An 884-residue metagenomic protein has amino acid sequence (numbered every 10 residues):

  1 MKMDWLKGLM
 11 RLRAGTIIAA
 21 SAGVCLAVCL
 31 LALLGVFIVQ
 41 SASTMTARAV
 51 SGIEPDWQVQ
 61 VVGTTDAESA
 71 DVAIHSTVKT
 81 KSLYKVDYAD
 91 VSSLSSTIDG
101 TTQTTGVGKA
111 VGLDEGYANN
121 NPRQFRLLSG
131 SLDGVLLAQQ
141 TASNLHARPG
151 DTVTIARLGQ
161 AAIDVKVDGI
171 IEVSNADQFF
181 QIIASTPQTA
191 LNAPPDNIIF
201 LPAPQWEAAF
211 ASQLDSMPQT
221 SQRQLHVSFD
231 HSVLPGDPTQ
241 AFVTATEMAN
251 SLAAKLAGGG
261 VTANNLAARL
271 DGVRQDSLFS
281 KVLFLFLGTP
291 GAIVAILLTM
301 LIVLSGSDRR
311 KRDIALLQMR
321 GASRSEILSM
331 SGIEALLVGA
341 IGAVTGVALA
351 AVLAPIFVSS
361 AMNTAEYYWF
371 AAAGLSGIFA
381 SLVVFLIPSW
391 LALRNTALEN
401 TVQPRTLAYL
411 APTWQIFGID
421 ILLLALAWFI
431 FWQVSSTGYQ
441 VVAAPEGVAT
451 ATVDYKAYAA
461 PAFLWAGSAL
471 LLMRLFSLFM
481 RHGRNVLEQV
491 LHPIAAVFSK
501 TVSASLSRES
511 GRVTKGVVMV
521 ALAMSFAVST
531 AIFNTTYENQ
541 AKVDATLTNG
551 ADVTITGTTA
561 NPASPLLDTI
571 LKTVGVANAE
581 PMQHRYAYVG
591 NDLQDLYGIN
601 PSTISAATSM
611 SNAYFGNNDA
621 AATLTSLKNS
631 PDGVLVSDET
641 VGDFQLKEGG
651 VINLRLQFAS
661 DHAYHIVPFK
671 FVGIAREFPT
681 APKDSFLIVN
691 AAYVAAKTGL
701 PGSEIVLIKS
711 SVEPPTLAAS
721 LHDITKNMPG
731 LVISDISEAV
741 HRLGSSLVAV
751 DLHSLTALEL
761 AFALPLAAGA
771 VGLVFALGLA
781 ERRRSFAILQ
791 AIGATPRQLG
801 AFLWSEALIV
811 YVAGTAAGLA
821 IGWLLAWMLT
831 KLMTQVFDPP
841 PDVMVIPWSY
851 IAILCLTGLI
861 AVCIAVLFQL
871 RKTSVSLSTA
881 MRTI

Functional and structural regions predicted by a protein language model:
M1-A295, S305, A351, S360 (+14 more regions): Membrane transport/envelope proteins' first extracytoplasmic loop
K2-M3, K7, I18, S325-S329 (+9 more regions): Alpha-helical membrane-protein architecture signal
L12-S41, S277-A315, L336-T345, I416-I430 (+7 more regions): Hydrophobic alpha-helical transmembrane segments of multi-pass inner-membrane transport and secretion
V39, G342, G346, A350-V358 (+5 more regions): Juxtamembrane/transmembrane-helix interface segments of polytopic membrane transporters
I53-D66, T437-S626, L635-D638, D751: Juxtamembrane segments of multi-pass membrane proteins
S280-L283, S331, A335-A340, V358-I387 (+7 more regions): Conserved transmembrane alpha-helices of multi-pass membrane proteins, especially helix-helix packing segments enriched
L393-P412, K872-I884: Short cytosolic juxtamembrane segments of multi-pass membrane proteins
